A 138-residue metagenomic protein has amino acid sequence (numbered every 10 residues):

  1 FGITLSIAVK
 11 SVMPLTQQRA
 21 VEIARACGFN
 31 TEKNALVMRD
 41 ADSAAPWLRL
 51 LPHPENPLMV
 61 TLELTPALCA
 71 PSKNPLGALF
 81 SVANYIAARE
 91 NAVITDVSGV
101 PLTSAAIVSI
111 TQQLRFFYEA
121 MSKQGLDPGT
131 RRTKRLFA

Functional and structural regions predicted by a protein language model:
F1-P14, I23, C27-A138: Membrane-proximal, solvent-exposed terminal domains/tails of membrane-associated proteins
